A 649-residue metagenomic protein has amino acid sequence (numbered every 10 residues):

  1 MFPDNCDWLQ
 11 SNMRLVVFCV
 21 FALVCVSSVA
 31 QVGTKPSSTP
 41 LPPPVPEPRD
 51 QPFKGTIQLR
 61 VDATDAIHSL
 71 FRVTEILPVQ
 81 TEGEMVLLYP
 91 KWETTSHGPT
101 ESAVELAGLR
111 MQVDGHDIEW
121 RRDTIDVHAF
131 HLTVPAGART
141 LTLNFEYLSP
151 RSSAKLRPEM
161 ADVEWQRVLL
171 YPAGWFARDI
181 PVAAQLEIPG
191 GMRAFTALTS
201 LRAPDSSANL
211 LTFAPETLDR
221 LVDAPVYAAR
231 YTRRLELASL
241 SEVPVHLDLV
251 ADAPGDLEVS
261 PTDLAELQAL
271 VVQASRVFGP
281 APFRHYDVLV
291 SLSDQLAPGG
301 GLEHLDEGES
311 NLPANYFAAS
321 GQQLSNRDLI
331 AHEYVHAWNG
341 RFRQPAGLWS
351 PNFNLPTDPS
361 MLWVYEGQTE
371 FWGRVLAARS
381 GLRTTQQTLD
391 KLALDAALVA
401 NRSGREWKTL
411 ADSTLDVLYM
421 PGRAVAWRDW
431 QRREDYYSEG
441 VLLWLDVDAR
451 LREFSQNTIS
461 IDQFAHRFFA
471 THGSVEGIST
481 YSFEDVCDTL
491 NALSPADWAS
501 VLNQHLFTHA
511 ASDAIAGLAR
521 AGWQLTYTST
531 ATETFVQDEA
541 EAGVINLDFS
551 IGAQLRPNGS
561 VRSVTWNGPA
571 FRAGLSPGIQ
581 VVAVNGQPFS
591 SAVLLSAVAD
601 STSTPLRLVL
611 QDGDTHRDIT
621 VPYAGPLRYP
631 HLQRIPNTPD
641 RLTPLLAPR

Functional and structural regions predicted by a protein language model:
V16-S28: Bacterial N-terminal signal peptides
Q31-A66: N-terminal, polar/Ser/Thr-rich
Q51-F53, T64, T74-I76, T94 (+2 more regions): Non-catalytic architectural context of zinc metalloproteases
P52-Y89: Mature N-terminal segment immediately following signal peptide/propeptide cleavage in secreted/periplasmic
E75, E236-L362, Q368: Juxtacatalytic substrate-recognition/specificity segment
G308, P313, F342-R343, N354-R405: Post-HExxH zinc-binding segment in Zn-dependent metallohydrolases
G373-R374, R383-R649: C-terminal recognition in membrane/secretory proteostasis and scaffolding
